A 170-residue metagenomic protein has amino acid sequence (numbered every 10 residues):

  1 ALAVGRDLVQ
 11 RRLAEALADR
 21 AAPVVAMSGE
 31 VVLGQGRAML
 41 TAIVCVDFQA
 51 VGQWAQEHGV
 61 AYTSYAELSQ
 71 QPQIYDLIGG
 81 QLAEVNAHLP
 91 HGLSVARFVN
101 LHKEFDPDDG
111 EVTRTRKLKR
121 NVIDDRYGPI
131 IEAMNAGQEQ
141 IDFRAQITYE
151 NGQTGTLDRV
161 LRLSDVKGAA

Functional and structural regions predicted by a protein language model:
A1-A170: AMP-binding adenylation
